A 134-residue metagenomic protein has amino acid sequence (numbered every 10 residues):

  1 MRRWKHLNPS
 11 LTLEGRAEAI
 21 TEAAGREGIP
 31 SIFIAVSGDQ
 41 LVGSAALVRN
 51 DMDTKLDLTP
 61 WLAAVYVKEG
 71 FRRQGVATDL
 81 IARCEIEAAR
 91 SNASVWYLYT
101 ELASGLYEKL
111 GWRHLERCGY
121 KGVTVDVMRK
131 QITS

Functional and structural regions predicted by a protein language model:
K5-I34, V42: Active-site rim helix/loop that mediates acceptor-substrate recognition in acyltransferases
I29-F33, L58, T124-M128: Short beta-strand micro-motifs in enzyme catalytic cores
I32-I34, Q40-N50, W61, Y66: Conserved beta-strand in the GNAT
V36-G38, K130-Q131: Active-site beta-strand termini and strand-to-loop segments that position acidic
A63-V67, R73-I86: Conserved acetyl-CoA-binding loop-helix of GNAT-fold acetyltransferases
S94-A103, E116-S134: C-terminal "cap" of GNAT-fold acetyltransferases
E108-C118: Conserved acetyl-CoA-binding loop of GNAT-fold acetyltransferases
